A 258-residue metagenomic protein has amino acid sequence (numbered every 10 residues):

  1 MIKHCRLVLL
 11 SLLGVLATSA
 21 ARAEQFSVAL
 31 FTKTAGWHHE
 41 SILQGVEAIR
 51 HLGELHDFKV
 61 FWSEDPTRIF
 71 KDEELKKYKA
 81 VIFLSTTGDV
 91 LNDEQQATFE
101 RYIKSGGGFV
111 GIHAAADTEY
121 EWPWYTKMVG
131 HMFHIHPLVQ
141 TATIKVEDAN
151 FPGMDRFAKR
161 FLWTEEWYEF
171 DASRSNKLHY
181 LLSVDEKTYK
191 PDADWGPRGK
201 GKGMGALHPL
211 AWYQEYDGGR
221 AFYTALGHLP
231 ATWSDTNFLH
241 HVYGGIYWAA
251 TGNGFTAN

Functional and structural regions predicted by a protein language model:
M1-L9: Bacterial N-terminal signal peptides that target proteins for export
V8-A17: Bacterial N-terminal signal peptides
A23-F26, T32, A48-F58, Y189-K190 (+2 more regions): Extracellular ligand-binding/catalytic regions of CAZymes and related secreted enzymes and adhesion modules
S27-F31, L75-E119, G218: Short alpha-beta junction capping motif
K33-E47: Glycine- and acidic-residue-enriched helix-capping/strand-helix junction motifs
T34-W37, P66-I69, T86-V90, F109 (+4 more regions): Solvent-exposed loop/turn segments at secondary-structure junctions within structured extracellular/periplasmic domains
H56-T67: A short beta-strand-loop structural module common to alpha/beta enzyme folds
P137-D217: Catalytic beta-strand/loop cores that center a nucleophilic Ser/Cys/Thr and support acyl-enzyme chemistry
